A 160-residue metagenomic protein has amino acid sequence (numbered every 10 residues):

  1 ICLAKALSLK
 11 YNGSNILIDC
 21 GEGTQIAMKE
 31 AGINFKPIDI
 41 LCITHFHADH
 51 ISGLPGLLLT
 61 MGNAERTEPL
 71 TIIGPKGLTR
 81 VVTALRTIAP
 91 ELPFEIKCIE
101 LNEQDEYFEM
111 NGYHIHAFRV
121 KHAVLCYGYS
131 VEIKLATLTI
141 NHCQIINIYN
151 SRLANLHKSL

Functional and structural regions predicted by a protein language model:
I1-I33, Y129-V131, T137: Conserved beta-strand hairpin/beta-sheet module of binuclear metal-dependent hydrolase folds, prominently
I1-L3, L92, N111, L125: Short, basic and Ser/Thr-rich N-terminal targeting/leader segments
S8, N102-L160: Metal-dependent phosphodiesterase/nuclease catalytic metal-binding core
E22-I73, K97-E100: Active-site metal-binding motif and surrounding structural segment of the metallo-beta-lactamase
T67-P69, P93, C126: Short secondary-structure junction motifs
K76-T79: Conserved Walker A/P-loop ATP-binding site and its immediately adjacent core in helicase/helicase-like ATPase domains
V81-I88: Active-site-proximal loop->helix
A89-L101: A glycine-rich helix N-cap at a beta->alpha junction
